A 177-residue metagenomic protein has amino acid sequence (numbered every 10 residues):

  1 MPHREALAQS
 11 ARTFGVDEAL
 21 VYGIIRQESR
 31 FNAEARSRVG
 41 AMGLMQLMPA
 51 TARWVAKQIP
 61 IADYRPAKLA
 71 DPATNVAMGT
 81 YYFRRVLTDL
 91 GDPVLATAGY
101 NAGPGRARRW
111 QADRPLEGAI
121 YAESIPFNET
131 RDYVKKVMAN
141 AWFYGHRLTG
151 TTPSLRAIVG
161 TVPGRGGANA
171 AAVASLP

Functional and structural regions predicted by a protein language model:
M1-P177: Catalytic glycan-binding domains that act on GlcNAc-containing polysaccharides
